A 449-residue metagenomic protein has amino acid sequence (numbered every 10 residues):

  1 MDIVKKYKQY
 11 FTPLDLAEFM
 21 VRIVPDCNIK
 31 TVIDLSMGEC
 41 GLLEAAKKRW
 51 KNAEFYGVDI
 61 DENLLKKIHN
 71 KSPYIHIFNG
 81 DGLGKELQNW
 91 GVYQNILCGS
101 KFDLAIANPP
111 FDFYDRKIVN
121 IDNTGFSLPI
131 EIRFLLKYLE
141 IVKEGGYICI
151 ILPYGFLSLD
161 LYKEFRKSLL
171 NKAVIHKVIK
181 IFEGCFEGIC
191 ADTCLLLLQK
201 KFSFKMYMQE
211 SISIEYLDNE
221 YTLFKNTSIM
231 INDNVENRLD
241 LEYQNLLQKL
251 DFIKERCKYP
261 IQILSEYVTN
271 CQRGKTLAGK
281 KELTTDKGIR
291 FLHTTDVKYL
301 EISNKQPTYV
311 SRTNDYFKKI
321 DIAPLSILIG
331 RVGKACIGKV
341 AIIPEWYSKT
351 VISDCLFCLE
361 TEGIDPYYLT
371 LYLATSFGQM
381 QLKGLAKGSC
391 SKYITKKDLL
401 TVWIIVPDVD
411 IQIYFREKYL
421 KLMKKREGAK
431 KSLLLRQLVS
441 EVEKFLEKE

Functional and structural regions predicted by a protein language model:
M1-K71, I75, E86, S158 (+1 more regions): Class I S-adenosyl-L-methionine
M20-I23, V32-A46, D81-G82, I96-V119 (+3 more regions): Conserved proline-anchored active-site loop of SAM-dependent methyltransferases that bridges a beta-strand
E62, S127-E183, L195: Conserved Class I SAM-dependent methyltransferase catalytic core
P73-Q94: S-adenosyl-L-methionine
F202-F204, K298, S348-K349, D354-D410: Basic, amphipathic alpha-helical recognition segments used for DNA target recognition
E220-E282, D408-E449: Non-catalytic DNA-recognition/assembly elements of restriction-modification systems
S265-K280, T295-P324: Sequence-specific dsDNA recognition surfaces
F317-I320, P324-L373: A short beta-sheet element
